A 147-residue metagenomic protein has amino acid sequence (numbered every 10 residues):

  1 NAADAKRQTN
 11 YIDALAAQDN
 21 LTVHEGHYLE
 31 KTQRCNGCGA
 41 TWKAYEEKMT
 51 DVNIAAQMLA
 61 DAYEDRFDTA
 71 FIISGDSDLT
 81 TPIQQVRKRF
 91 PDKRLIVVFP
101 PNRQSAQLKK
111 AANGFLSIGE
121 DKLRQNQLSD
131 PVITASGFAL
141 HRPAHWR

Functional and structural regions predicted by a protein language model:
N1-T69, Q107, A111-N126, I133-W146: A charged nuclease-like catalytic/ligand-binding cleft shared by nucleic-acid processing domains
M49-N53, D61-A106, K110: Active-site histidine-anchored catalytic micro-motif
